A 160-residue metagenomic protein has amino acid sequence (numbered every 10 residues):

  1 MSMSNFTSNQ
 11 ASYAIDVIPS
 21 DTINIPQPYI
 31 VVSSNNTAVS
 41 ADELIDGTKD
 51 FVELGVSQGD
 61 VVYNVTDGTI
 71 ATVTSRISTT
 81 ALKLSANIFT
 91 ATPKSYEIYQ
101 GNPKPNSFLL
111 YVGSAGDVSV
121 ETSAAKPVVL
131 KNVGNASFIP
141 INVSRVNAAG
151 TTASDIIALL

Functional and structural regions predicted by a protein language model:
M1-T22, V31-V32, D155-L160: Short, intrinsically disordered N-terminal pre-domain segments
I23-P28, D50, V56, N102-S114 (+1 more regions): Beta-rich globular "head" domains
I30-L54, Y63-P103: Small/polar beta-strand repeat architecture
V65-T66, Y111-D117, A148-T151: Short, flexible beta-strand-to-coil junctions
A91-G101, N147-L159: Surface-exposed interaction regions enriched in Ser/Thr/Asp/Glu that occur as long low-complexity tracts or repetitive
A115-A124, D155-L159: Short, surface-exposed beta-strand/strand-loop-strand elements in extracellular ectodomains
L130-S144: Beta-sandwich interaction modules
